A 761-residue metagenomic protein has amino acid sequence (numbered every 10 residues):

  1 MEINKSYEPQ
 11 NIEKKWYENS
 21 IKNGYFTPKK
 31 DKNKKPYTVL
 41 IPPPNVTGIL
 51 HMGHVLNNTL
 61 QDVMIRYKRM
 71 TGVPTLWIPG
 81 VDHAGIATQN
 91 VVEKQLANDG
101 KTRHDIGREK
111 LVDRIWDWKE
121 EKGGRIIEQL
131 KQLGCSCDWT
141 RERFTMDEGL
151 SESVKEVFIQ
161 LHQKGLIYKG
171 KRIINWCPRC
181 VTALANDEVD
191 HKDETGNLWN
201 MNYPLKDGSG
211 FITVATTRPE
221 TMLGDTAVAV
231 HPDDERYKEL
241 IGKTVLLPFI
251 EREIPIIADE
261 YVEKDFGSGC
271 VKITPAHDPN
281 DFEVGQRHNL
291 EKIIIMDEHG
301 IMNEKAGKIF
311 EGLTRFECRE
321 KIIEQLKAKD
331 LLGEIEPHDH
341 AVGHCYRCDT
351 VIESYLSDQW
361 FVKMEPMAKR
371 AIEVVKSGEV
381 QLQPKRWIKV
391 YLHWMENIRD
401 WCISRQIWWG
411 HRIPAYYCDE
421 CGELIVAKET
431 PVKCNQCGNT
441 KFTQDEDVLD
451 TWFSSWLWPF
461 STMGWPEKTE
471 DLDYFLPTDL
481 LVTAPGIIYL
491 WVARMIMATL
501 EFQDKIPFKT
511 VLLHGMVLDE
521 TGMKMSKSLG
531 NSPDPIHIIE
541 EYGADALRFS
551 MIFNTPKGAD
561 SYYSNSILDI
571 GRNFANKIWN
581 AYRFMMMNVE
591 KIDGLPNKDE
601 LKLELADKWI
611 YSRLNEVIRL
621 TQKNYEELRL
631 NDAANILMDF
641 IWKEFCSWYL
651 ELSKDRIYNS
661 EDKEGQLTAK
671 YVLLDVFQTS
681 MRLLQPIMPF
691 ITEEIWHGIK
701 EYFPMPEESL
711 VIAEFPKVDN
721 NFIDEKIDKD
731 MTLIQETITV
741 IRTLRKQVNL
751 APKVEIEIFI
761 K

Functional and structural regions predicted by a protein language model:
M1-M52, R69, T75, Y346 (+1 more regions): Non-catalytic terminal extensions that flank enzyme cores
K15, N19-N23, E93-F211, M222 (+7 more regions): Residue patterns forming the tRNA-binding/recognition surfaces of aminoacyl-tRNA synthetases and related DALR
D31-I41, G53-L56, L60, G80 (+16 more regions): Secondary-structure capping and boundary motifs in well-ordered enzyme cores
D31-V92, T145, V154, V214-T217 (+7 more regions): N-terminal catalytic cores of NTP/NDP-binding nucleotidyl/phosphoryl-transfer enzymes
D82, P178, A185-D190, V432 (+7 more regions): Acidic, turn-prone loop/beta-hairpin segments
W199-Y203, D730-K753: Polar, glycine-rich mid-to-C-terminal structural blocks that act as macromolecule-binding/assembly scaffolds
E260, H288-G300, I407-G410, P414-E420 (+1 more regions): Alpha-helical recognition segments enriched in aromatics with Gly/Pro capping that present substrate-recognition
D545-V589, L667-Q685, K746-K753: Structural preference for alpha-helix termini/caps and helix-kink/transition segments
